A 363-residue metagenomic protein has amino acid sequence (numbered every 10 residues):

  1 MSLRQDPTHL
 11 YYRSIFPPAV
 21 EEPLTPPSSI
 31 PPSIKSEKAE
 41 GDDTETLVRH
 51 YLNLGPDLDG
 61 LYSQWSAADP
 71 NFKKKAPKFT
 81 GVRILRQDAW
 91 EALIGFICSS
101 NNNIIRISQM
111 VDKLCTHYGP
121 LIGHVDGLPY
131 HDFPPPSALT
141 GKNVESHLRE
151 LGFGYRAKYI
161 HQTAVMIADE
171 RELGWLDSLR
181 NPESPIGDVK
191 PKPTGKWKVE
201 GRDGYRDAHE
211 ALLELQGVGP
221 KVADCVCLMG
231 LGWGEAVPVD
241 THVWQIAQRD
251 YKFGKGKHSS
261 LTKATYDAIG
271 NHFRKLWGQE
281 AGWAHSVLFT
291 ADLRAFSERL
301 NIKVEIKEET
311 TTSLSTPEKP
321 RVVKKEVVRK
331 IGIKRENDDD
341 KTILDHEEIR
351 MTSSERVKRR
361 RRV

Functional and structural regions predicted by a protein language model:
M1-V363: HhH-family (HhH-GPD) DNA N-glycosylase catalytic core used in base-excision repair
